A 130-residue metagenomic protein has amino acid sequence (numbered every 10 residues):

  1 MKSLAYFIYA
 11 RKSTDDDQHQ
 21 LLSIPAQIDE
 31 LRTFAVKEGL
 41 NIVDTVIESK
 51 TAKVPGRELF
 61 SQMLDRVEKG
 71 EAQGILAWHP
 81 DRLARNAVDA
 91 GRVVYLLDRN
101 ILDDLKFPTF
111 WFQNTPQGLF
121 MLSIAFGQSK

Functional and structural regions predicted by a protein language model:
M1-K130: Short, structured surface patches at the beginning of a domain
